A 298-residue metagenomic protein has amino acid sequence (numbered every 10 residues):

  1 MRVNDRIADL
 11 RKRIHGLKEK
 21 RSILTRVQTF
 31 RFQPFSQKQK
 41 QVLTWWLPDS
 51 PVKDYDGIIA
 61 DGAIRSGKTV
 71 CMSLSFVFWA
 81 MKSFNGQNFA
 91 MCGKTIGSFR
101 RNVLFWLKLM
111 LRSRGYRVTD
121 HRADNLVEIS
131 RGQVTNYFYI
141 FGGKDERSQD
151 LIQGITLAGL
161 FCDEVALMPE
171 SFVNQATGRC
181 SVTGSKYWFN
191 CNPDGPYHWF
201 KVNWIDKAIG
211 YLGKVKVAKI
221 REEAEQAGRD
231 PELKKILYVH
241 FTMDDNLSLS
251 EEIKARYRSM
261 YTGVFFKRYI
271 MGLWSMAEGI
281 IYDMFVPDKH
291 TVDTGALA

Functional and structural regions predicted by a protein language model:
M1-G57: Pre-P-loop entry segment of helicase/translocase ATPase cores
Y55-N125: Conserved P-loop
G57-I59, N88-A90, Y137-F138, G159 (+1 more regions): Residue-level preference for the first positions of well-ordered beta-strands
I64, T95, G142-D145, N190-D194 (+1 more regions): A short beta-strand-to-loop transition that corresponds to the Sensor-1 phosphate-sensing loop of AAA+ P-loop ATPases
G97, D163-L167: Catalytic acidic motif of RecA-like/P-loop NTPases
S98-A158: Inter-Walker segment of RecA-like/P-loop motor cores
G159, L167-E252, R256: ASCE P-loop NTPase helicase motor core
D245-A298: ATPase catalytic-site recognition across NTP-hydrolyzing enzymes
